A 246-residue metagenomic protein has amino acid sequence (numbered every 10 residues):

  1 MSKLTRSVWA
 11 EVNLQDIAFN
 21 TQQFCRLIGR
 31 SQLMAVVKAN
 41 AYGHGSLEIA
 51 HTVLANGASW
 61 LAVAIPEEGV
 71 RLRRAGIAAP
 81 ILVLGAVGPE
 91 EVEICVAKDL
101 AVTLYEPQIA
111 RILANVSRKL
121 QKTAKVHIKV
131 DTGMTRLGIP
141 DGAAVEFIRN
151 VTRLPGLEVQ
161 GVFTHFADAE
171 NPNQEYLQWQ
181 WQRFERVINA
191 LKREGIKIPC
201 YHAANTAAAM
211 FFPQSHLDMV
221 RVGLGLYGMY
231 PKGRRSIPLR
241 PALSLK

Functional and structural regions predicted by a protein language model:
M1-S7, E146-R149, P231-P241: Short aromatic-glycine motifs in intrinsically disordered, low-complexity regions
L4, V8-V12, D16-F19, G29-H202: Active-site-proximal beta-alpha core segment in soluble small-molecule metabolic enzymes
C25: N-terminal nucleotide-binding beta1-loop-alpha1 segment
N173-K246: Anionic-ligand-binding alpha/beta catalytic cores of soluble enzymes and soluble regulatory domains that recognize
